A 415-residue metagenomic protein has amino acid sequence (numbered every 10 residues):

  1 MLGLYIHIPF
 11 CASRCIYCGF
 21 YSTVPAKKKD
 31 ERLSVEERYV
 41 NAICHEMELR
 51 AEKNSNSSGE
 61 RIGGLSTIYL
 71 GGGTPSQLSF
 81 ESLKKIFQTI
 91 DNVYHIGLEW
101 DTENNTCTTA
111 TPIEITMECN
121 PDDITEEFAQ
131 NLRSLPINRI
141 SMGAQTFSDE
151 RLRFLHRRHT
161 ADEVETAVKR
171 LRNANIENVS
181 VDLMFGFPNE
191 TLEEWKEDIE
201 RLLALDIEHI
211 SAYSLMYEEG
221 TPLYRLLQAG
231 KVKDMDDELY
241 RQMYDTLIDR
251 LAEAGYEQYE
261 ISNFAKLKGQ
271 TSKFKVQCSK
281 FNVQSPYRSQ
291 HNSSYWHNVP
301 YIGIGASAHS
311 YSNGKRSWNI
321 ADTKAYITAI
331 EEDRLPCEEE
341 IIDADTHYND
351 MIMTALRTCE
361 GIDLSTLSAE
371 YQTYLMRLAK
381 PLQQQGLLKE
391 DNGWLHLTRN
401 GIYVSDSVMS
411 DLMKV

Functional and structural regions predicted by a protein language model:
M1-G3, S22-R50, G64-W100, N105 (+1 more regions): C-terminal scaffold of the Radical SAM
M1-L2, N54-I62, Q385: Flexible, acidic/Gly-rich N-terminal and inter-domain linker regions that tether and position cofactor-handling modules
P9-S22: Local cysteine-cluster metal-coordination motifs and their immediate loop/turn environment, predominantly Fe-S cluster
S55-S58, T106-T111: Compositionally biased low-complexity segments, especially N-terminal hydrophobic helices that form the hydrophobic
E370-Q384: Short amphipathic alpha-helical interaction segments
Q384-G393: A short, conserved structural fragment
W394-T398: Minor-groove-contacting beta-hairpin "wing" of winged helix-turn-helix DNA-binding domains
N400-V415: Short, amphipathic alpha-helical interaction segments positioned at domain boundaries
